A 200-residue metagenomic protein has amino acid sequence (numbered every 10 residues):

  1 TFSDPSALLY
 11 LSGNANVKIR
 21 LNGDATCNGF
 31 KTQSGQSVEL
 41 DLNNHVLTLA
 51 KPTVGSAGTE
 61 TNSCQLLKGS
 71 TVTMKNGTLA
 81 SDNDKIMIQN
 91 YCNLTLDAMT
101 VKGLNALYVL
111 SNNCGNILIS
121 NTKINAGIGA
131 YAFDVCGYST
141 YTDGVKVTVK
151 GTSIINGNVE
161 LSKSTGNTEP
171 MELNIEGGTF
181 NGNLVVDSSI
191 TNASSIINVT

Functional and structural regions predicted by a protein language model:
T1-N22, T26-G29: Acidic Gly/Asp/Thr-rich repetitive segments characteristic of extracellular carbohydrate-active and adhesion proteins
N16, S37, N158: Exposed beta-strand and adjacent loop surfaces of beta-rich binding modules that mediate intermolecular recognition
T26-E39, L49-K75, A80-L94, N105-C114 (+3 more regions): Extracellular beta-strand-rich solenoid/capping regions of secreted or surface-exposed proteins that bind or remodel
L40-L42, V72-N76, L94-A98, N116-N121 (+3 more regions): All-beta strand scaffolds that present successive hydrophobic residues in beta-strands
L47, L79-N83, T100-G103, I119 (+3 more regions): Beta-rich extracellular carbohydrate-active architectures
N112-I117, K123-F133, S139, N183-L184: Long amphipathic alpha-helical scaffold regions
I128, V159, S164-E172, E176-T179 (+2 more regions): Extracellular parallel beta-helix/beta-solenoid repeat domains
